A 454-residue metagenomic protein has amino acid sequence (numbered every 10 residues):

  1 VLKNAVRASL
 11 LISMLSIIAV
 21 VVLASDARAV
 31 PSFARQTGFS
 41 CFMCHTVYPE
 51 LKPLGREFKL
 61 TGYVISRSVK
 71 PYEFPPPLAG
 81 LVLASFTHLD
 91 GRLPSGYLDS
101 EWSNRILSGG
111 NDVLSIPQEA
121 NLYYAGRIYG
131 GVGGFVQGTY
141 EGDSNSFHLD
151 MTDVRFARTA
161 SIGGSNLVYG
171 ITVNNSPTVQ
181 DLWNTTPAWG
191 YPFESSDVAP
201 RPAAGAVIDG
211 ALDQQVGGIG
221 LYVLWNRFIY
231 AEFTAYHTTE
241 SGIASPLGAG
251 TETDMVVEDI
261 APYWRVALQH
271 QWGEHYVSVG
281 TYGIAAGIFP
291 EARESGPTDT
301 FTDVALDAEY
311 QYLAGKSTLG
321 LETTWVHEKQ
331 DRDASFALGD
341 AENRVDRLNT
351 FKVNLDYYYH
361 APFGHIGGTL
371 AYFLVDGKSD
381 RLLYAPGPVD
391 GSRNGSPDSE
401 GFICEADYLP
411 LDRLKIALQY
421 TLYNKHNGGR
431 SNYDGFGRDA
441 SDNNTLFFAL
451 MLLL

Functional and structural regions predicted by a protein language model:
S9-V21: Bacterial N-terminal signal peptides
V30-S40: Sequence/structural segment immediately N-terminal to covalent heme-attachment motifs in c-type and related
F39-Y48: The canonical Cys-X-X-Cys-His
K52-P53, V82-L89, P94-Y97, S108-S241 (+8 more regions): Outer membrane beta-barrel
L54-S68: Short cysteine/histidine-rich metal-coordination sites, predominantly Zn2+-binding motifs
R67-A84: Short Fe-S-cluster ligation motifs
D153, A160-I162, D254-I260, Q269-L454: Outer-membrane beta-barrel pore domains
